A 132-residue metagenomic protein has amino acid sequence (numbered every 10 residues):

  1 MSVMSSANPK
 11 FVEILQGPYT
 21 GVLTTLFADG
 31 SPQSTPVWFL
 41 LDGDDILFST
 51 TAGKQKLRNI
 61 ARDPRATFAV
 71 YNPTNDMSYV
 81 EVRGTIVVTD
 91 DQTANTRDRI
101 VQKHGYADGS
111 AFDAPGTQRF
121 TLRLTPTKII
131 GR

Functional and structural regions predicted by a protein language model:
M1-T20: Extreme N-terminal tail/first-helix region
S2-S6, S78-R132: Charged, gly/pro-rich active-site loop segments
V12-E13, G43, H104, R132: Charge-dense, helix-prone N-terminal extensions
P18-T51, A66-V70, V80-E81: Short beta-strand segments
Y19-T20, R65, G105, I129: Generic structural signal for secondary-structure transition and capping sites
D29-S31, N72-D76, A114-G116: A short beta-turn/loop motif at secondary-structure boundaries
K54-K56, N75: Short, surface-exposed beta-strand-loop junctions and turns on beta-sheet-rich folds
